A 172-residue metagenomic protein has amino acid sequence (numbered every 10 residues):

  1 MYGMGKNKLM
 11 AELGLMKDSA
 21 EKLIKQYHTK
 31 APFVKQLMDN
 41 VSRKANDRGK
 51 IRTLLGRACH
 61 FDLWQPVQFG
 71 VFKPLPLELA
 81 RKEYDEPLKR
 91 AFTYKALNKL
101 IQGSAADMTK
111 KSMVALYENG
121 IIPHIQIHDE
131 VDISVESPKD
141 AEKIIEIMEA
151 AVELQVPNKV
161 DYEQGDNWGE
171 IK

Functional and structural regions predicted by a protein language model:
M1-K172: Conserved catalytic core of nucleotide polymerization and phosphodiester-bond processing enzymes
